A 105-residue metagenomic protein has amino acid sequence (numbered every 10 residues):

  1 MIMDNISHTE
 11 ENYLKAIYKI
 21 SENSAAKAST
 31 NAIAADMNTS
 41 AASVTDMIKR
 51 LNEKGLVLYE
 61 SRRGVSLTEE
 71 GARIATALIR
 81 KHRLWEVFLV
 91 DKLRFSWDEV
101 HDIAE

Functional and structural regions predicted by a protein language model:
D4-T39: N-terminal helix-turn-helix DNA-binding core of bacterial DNA-binding proteins
S24-A26, K81, K92: Helix-turn-helix/winged-helix DNA-binding modules
I48-K49: Short, hydrophobic-biased segments on the C-terminal half of alpha helices that form "recognition helices"
N52-S61: A short, conserved structural fragment
R63-H82: Basic, amphipathic "hinge/linker" alpha-helix immediately C-terminal to the N-terminal HTH DNA-binding motif
R83-E105: Amphipathic alpha-helical dimerization/coiled-coil segments that flank or bridge DNA-binding/regulatory modules
